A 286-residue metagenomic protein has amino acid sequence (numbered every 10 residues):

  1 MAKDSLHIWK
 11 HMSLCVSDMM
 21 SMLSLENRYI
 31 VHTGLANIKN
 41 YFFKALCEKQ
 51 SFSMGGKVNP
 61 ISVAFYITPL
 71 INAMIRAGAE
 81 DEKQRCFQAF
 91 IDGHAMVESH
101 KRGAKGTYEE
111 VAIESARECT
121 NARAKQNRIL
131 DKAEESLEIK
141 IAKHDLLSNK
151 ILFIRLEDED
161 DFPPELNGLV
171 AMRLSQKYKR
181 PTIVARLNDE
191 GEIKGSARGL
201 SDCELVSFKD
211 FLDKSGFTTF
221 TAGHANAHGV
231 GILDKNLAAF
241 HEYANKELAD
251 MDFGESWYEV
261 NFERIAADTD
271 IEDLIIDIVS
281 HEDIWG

Functional and structural regions predicted by a protein language model:
M1-L237, E242, R264-A266: Hydrophobic helix-and-loop "lid/oligomerization" segment in the mid-to-C-terminal part of catalytic domains
E192, W257-E259: Intrinsic-disorder/low-complexity, polar/charged segments enriched in Ser/Thr/Lys/Arg/Asp/Glu/Gln
F220, E247-W257: Flexible helix-coil linker/hinge segments at domain or subdomain boundaries
N236-A238, E242, D252, D268 (+1 more regions): Polyanion-binding and phosphate-handling cores
F262, A266-G286: Accessory interdomain/linker segments of ATP-dependent helicases and helicase-like nucleic-acid enzymes that mediate
